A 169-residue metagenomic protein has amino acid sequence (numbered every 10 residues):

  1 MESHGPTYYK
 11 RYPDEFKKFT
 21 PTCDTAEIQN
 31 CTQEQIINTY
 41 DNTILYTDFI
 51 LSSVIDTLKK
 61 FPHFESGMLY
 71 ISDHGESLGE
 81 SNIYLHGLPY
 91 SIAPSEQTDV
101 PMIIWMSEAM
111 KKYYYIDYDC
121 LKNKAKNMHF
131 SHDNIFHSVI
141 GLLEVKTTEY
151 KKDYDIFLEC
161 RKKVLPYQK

Functional and structural regions predicted by a protein language model:
M1-K169: Catalytic domains that recognize anionic headgroups
